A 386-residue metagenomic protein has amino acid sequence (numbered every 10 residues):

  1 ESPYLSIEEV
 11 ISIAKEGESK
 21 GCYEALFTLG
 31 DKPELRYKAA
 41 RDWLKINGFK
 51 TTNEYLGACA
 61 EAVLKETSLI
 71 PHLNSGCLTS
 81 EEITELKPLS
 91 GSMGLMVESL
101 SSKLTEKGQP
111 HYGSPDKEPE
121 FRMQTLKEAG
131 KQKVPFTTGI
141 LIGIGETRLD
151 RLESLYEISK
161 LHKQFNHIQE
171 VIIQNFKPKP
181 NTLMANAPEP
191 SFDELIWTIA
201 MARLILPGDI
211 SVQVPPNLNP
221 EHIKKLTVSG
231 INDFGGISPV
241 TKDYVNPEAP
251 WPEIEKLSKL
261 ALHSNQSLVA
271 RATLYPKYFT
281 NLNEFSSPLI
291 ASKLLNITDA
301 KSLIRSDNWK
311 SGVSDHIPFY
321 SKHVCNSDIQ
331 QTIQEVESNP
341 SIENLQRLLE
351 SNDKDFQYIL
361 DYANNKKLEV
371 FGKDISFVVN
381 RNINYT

Functional and structural regions predicted by a protein language model:
E1, Q357-Y385: Short, well-ordered alpha-helical
S2-K163, Q334-E335, S341, N384-T386: Conserved Radical SAM active-site core
I11, E18, K65-T67, L152-D361 (+2 more regions): Auxiliary Fe-S-binding modules of radical SAM enzymes
A25-F27, P71-L73, M93-L95, F136-I140 (+5 more regions): Hydrophobic faces of well-ordered beta-strands that scaffold small-molecule active sites in alpha/beta enzyme cores
K32, A39-A40, N47, E85-L86 (+10 more regions): Charge-rich, low-complexity amphipathic helices in intrinsically disordered tails/linkers adjacent to domains
P71-S75, I142-G145, Q213-P216, K242-V245 (+2 more regions): Conserved short loop/turn motifs at secondary-structure junctions
